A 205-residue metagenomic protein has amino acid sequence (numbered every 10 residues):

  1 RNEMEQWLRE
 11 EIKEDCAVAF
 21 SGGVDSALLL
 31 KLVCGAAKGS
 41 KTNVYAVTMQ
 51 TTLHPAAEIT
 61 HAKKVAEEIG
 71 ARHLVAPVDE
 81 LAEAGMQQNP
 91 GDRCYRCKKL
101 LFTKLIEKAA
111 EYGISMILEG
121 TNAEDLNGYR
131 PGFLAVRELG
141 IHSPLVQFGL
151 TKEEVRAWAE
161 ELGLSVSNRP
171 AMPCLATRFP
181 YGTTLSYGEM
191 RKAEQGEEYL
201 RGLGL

Functional and structural regions predicted by a protein language model:
R1-E161, R201-G202: ATP-dependent adenylation/nucleotidyltransferase module used to activate substrates
C94-C97, P170-C174, R191: Functionally engaged cysteine thiol sites
P144-L150, S165, Y181-L185: Short, exposed beta-strand "edge-strand" segments with a Pro/Gly-rich flavor and a Y/T-containing core
E160-P180: Histidine/lysine/aspartate-rich catalytic loop segments that bind and position anionic ligands
A176-R191: Acidic, Mg2+-coordinating catalytic module of metal-dependent nucleases/exonucleases that use a two-metal-ion mechanism
Y187-L205: Short amphipathic alpha-helix segments
